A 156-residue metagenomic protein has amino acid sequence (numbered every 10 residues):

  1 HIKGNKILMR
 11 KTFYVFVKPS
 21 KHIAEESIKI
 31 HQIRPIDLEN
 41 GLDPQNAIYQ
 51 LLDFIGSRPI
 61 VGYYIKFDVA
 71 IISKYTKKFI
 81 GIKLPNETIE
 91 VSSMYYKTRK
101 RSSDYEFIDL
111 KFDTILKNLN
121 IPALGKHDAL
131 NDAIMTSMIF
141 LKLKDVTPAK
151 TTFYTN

Functional and structural regions predicted by a protein language model:
H1-K78, I82, D109-F112, K117-H127: Conserved non-catalytic scaffold segment of RNase H-like nuclease domains
D68, E90, D132: Acidic active-site catalytic centers that drive phospho-/nucleotidyl reactions and related ester hydrolyses
I82-I89: Short hydrophobic/aromatic-enriched beta-strand-loop microsegments
I89-F107: Short alpha-helix plus adjacent loop in nuclease-associated cores
M94-K97, I115, I139: Generic recognition of well-ordered alpha-helical segments
K117-N118, S137-N156: Acidic two-metal-ion nuclease catalytic site recognized across multiple nuclease folds, prominently DnaQ/RNase D-T
D128-I139: Acidic, divalent-metal-coordinating active-site segment for phosphoryl/phosphodiester hydrolysis, typified by short
